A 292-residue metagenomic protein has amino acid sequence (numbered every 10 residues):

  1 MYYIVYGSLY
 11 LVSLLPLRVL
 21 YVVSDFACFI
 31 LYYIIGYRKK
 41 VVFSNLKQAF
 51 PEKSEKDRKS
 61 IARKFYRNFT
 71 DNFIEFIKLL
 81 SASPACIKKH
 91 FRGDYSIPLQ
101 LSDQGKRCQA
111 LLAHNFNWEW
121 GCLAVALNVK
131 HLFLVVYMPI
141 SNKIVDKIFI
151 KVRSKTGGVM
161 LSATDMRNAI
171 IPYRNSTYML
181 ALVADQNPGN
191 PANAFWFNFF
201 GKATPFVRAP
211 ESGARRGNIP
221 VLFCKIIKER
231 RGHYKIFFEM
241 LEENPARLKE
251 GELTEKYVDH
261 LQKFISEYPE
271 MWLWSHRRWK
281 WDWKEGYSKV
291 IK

Functional and structural regions predicted by a protein language model:
M1-L112, D146-K151, G157: Membrane-anchoring hydrophobic helices of lipid-metabolizing enzymes
S13, L17-V19, A124-V125, S141-V145 (+2 more regions): Short, flexible segments with low predicted structural confidence
K40, E119, D146-K147, N168 (+2 more regions): Residue-level marker for well-ordered alpha-helical positions
K53-R63, Q100-D103, L127-N128, T164-K292: Non-catalytic C-terminal accessory region of glycerolipid acyltransferases and related lyso-lipid remodeling enzymes
F76, P84, K88-H90, N115 (+5 more regions): Generic secondary-structure boundary/loop-capping signal
K88-R92, N115, N142, M160-A163 (+2 more regions): A conditional alpha-helix N-cap/helix-loop micro-motif detector
Q104-T164, G189-F197: Catalytic core of membrane glycerolipid acyltransferases/transacylases, capturing the structured, soluble-facing
